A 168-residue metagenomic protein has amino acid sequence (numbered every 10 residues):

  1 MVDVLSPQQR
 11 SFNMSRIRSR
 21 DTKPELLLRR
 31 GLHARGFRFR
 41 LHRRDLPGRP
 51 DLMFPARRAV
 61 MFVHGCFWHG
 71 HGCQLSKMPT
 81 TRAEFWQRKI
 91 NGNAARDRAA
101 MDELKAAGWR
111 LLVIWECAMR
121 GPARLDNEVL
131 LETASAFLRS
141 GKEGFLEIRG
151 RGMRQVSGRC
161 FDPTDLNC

Functional and structural regions predicted by a protein language model:
M1-V113, R120-C168: Nucleic-acid endo/exonuclease domains
